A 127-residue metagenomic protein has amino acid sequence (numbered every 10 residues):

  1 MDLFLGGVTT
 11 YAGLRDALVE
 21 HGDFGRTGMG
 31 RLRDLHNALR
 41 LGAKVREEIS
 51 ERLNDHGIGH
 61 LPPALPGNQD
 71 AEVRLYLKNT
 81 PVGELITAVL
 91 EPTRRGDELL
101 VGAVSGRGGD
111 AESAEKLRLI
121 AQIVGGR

Functional and structural regions predicted by a protein language model:
M1-D2, V82-R127: Long, compositionally biased intrinsically disordered regions
D2, T27, H36, H56 (+3 more regions): Extended alpha-helical scaffold and adjacent linker segments that couple domains and build interaction/assembly
L5-G30, D34: Positively charged, polyanion-binding regions of nucleic-acid-associated proteins
G13-L14, R33-D34, A38-G67: Charge-enriched amphipathic alpha-helical scaffolds
L18, G22, H36, L53 (+3 more regions): Generic secondary-structure transition motif, activating predominantly at the C-termini of alpha-helices
G22, R26, K44, G57 (+2 more regions): Residue-level signal for secondary-structure boundary elements
N54-R95: Charged low-complexity interaction tracts in eukaryotic proteins
